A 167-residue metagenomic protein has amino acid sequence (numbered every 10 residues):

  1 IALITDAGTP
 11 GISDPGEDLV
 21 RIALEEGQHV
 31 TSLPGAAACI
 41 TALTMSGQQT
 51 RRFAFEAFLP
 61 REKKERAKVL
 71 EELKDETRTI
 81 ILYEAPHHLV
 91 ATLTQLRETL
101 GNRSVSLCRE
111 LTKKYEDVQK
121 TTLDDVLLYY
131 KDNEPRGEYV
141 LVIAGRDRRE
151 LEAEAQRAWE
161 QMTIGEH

Functional and structural regions predicted by a protein language model:
I1, Q49-F58, D125-E138: A polyampholytic, Gly/Pro-enriched intrinsically disordered region
I1-I12, T79-E84: Acidic beta-strand-to-loop metal/phosphate-binding motif
A2-D6, R52, S106-R109: Short beta-strands and strand-loop turn motifs
T5, S32-G35, L82, L107: General beta-strand structural signal in soluble alpha/beta enzymes
G8, P15, A38, E62-V69 (+3 more regions): Helical mechanochemical/support elements of P-loop NTPase systems and associated helical scaffolds
P10, A37-I40, K113-K114: Short gly/pro/ser/thr-enriched loop/turn and capping motifs at secondary-structure boundaries
D18-E76: Class I SAM-dependent methyltransferase SAM-binding "motif I" and its flanking Rossmann-like core
T79, P86-H167: A contiguous loop/helix-start segment that scaffolds small-molecule binding in enzyme catalytic cores
